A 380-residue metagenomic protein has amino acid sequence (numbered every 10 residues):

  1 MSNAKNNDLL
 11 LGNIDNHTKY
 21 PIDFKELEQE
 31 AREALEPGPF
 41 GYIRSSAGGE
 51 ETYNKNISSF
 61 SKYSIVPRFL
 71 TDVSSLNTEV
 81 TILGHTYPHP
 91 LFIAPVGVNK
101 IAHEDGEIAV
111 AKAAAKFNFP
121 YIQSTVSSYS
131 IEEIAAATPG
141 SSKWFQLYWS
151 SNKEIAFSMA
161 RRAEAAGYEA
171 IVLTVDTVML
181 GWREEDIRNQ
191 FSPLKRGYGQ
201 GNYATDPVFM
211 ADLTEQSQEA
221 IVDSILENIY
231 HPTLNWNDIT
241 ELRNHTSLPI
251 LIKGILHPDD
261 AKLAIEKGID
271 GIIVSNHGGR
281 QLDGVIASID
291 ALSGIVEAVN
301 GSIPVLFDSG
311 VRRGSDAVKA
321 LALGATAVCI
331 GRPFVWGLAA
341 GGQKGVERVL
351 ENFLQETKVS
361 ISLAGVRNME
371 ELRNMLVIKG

Functional and structural regions predicted by a protein language model:
S2-G84, Q190-L234, E370-L372, I378: An N-cap/entry alpha-helix motif that binds or orients negatively charged groups
N56, G284, S288-E297, L338-K358: C-terminal helical cap(s) of enzyme catalytic domains, especially alpha/beta-barrels
S64, E79-T81, P90-A94, P120-I122 (+2 more regions): Short, conserved beta-strand segments within well-ordered enzyme catalytic domains that often line or immediately flank
Y87-Y129: Glycine-rich active-site/cofactor-binding loop and its immediate structural neighborhood
F92-V98, S141-Y148, D223-I225: Short, basic, glycine/proline-bearing loop/turn elements
V98, K112, A137, E154-F307 (+1 more regions): Alpha/beta enzyme core
K116-A137, S141-A156: A gly/proline- and charged-residue-enriched helix-loop-helix capping module
Q355-G380: Charged C-terminal helix
